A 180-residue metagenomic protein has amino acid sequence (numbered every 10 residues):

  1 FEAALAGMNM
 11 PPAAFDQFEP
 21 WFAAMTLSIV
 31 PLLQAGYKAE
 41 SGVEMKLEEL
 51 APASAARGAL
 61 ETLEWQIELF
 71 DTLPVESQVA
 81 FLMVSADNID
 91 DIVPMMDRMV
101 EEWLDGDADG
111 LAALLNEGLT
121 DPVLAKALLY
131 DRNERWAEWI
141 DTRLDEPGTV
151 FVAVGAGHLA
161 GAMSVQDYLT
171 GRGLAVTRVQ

Functional and structural regions predicted by a protein language model:
F1-L128: Structured, acidic catalytic/metal-binding patches in enzyme active sites
P122-Q180: A cross-kingdom marker for long, charged
